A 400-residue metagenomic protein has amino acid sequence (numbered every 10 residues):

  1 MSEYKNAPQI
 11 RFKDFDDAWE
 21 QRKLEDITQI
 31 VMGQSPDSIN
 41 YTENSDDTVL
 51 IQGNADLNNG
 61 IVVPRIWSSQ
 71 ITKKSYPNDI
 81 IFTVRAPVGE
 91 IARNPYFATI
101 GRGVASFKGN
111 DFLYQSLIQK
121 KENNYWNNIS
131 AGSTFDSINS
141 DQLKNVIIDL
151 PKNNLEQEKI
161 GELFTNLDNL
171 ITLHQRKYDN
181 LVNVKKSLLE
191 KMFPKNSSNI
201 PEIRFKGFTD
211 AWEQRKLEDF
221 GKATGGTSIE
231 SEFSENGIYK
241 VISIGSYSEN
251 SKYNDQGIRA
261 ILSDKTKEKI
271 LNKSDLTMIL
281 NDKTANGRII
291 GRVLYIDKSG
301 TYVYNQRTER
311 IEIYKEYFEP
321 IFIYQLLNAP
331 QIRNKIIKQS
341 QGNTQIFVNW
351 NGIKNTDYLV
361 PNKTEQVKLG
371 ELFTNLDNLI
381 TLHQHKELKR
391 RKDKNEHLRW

Functional and structural regions predicted by a protein language model:
M1-D16, R176-D210, E387-W400: Short amphipathic coiled-coil heptad-repeat segments
Y4-P8, I100-G103, A131-E156, S228 (+2 more regions): A short glycine-rich beta-alpha junction/loop motif
P8, E158-L170, H174-K177, E213-Q214 (+2 more regions): Extracellular/lumenal glycan-associated surfaces
I10-K13, A105-F107, N145-D149, I203-K206 (+3 more regions): Short, well-ordered beta-strand elements within core beta-sheets of diverse protein domains
R11-Q34, R204-T227: Non-catalytic DNA-recognition/assembly elements of restriction-modification systems
E25-M32, D37-R65, E218-G221, E230-L262 (+1 more regions): DNA target-recognition patches
Q52-N54, N58-N123, I129-A131, S243-I244 (+2 more regions): A short beta-sheet element
